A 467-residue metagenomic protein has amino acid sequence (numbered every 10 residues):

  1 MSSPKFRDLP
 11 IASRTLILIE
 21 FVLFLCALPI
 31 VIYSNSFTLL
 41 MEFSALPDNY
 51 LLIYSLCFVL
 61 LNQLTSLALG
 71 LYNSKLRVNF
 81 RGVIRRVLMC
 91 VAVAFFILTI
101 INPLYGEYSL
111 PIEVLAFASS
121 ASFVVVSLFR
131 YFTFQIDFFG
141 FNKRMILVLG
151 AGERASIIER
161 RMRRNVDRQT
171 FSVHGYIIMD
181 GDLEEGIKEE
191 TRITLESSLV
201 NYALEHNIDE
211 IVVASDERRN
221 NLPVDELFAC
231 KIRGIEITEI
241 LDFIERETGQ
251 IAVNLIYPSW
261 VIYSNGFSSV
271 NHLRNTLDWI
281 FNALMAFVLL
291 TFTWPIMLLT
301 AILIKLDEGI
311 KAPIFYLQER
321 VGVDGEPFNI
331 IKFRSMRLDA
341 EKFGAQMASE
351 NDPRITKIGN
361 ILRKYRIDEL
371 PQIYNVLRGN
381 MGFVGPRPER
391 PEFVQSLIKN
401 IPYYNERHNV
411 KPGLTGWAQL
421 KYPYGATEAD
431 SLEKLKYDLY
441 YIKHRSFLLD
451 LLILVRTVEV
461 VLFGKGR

Functional and structural regions predicted by a protein language model:
M1-F141, R467: Signature of alpha-helical transmembrane segments in polytopic membrane proteins
M1-L23, A27, R77-N79, L128-W294: N-terminal hydrophobic signal-anchor/signal peptide
V87, V91, N142-R160, K311-M336: Membrane-cytosol interface motif
D182-E184, I244-Y257, I314-R354, T415-K434: Short, glycine-rich, amphipathic interfacial segments at transmembrane boundaries or analogous
S269, L273, L277, F281 (+7 more regions): Alpha-helical membrane-protein architecture signal
R274-L338, N375, L452-R467: A hydrophobic, helix-centered structural microdomain
A348-K411, I453-T457, V461: A short, structured surface patch at a secondary-structure boundary
T356, R378, I401-R467: C-terminal terminal-structure detector
